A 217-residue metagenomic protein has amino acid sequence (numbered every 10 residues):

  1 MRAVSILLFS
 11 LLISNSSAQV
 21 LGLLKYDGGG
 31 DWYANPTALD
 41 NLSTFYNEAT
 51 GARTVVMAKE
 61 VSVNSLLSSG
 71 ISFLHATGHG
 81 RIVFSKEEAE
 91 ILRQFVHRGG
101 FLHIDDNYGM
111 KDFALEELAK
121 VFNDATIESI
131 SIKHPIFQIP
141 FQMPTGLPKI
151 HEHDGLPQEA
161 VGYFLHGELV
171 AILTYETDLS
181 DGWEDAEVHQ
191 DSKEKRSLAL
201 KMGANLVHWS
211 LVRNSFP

Functional and structural regions predicted by a protein language model:
S5-N15: Bacterial N-terminal signal peptides
S17-F73, T77-G80, D178-L179, D185-P217: Aromatic-Pro/Gly-enriched surface loop or interdomain linker that acts as a lid/target-recognition segment
Q19-V20, K25-G29, N35-N41, G109-D185 (+1 more regions): An acidic, glycine-rich "communication" segment
L21, F73-D112: Short alpha-beta junction capping motif
R53-S62, I104-N107, A125-K133, F216-P217: Surface-exposed patches in mature extracellular/periplasmic domains of secreted proteins
V56-V63, S85-I91, G155-E159: Alpha-helical scaffolding within the catalytic cores of extracellular/periplasmic polymer-degrading hydrolases
S65-G70, V96-H97, Y163-G167: Extracellular/periplasmic catalytic domains that process cell-envelope and extracellular macromolecules
